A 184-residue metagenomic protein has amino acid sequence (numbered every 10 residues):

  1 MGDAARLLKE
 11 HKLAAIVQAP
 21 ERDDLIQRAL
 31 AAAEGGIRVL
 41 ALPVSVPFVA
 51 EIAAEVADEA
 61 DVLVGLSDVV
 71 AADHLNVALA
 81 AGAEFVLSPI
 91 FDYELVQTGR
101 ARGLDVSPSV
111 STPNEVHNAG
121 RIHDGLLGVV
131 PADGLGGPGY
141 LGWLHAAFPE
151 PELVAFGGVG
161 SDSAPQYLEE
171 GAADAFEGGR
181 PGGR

Functional and structural regions predicted by a protein language model:
M1-E84, G160-D162, E169, R184: Conserved N-terminal beta1-alpha1 strand-loop-helix module at the mouth
R6, A33, A53-D58, N76-L79 (+3 more regions): Surface-exposed amphipathic alpha-helices with a cationic face
Q18-R22, L66-A72, S88-F91, P108-P113 (+2 more regions): Glycine-rich beta-to-alpha transition loops that act as phosphate-gripper elements at the mouths of alpha/beta enzyme
Q27-R28, A71-E84, N114-H123, H145-F148 (+2 more regions): Catalytic cores of alpha/beta
I37-L42, L79-A81, A101-L104, T112-L141 (+1 more regions): Glycine/Thr-rich beta-alpha phosphate-binding loop at enzyme active sites
F85-L95, G128-P138, G171-R184: Glycine-rich phosphate-binding active-site loops on the catalytic face of alpha/beta enzymes
